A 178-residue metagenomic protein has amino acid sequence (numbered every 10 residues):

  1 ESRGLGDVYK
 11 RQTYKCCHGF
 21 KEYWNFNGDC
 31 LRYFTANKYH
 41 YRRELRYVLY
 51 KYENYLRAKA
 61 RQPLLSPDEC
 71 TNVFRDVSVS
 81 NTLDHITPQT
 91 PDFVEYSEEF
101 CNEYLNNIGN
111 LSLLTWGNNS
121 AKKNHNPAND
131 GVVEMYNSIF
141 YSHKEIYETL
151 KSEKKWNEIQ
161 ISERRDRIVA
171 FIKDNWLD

Functional and structural regions predicted by a protein language model:
E1-S2, D76-V79, L150-K155: Short, exposed beta-strand "edge-strand" segments with a Pro/Gly-rich flavor and a Y/T-containing core
E1-Y9: Single conserved hydrophobic/aromatic residue that forms the stacking wall/gate of nucleotide- or nucleobase-binding
T13-I146: Betabetaalpha-Me/HNH-type nuclease active-site subdomain
G131-D178: In a subset of proteins, long, contiguous C-terminal domains/tails are tracked
